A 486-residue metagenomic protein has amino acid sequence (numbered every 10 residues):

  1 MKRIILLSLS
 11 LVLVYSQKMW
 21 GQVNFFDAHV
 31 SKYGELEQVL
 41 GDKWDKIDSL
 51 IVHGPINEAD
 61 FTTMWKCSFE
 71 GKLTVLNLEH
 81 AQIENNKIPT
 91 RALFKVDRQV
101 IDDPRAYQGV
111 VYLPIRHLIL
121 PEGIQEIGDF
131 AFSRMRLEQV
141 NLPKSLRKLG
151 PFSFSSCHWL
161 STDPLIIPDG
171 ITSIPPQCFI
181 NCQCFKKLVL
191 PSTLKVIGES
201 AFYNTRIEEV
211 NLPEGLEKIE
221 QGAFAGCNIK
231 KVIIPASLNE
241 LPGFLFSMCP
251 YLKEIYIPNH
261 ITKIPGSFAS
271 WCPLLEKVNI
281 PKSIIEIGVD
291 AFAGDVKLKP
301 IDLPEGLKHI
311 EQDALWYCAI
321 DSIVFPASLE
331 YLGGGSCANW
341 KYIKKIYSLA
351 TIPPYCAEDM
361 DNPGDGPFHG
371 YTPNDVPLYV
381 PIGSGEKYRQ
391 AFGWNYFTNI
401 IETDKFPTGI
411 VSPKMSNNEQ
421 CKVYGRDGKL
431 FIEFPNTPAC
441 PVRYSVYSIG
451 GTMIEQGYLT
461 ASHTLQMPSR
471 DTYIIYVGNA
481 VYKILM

Functional and structural regions predicted by a protein language model:
M1-F25: Bacterial Sec-dependent N-terminal signal peptides
W20-F25, I401-N417: Low-complexity, Pro/Thr/Ser/Gly/Ala-rich linker/spacer regions in secreted, extracellular modular proteins
V23-S31, D48-I56, L73-N86, Q99-E126 (+12 more regions): Structural signature of tandem-repeat unit edges
D27-K46, I454: Acidic Gly/Asp/Thr-rich repetitive segments characteristic of extracellular carbohydrate-active and adhesion proteins
G34-K43, A59-S68, K87-A92, F130 (+8 more regions): Short, T/G/N/S-enriched strand-turn elements that build extracellular solenoid repeat scaffolds
A92, G128-A131, G150-S153, P175-C178 (+7 more regions): Consensus positions within tandem repeat domains that build extended binding/scaffold surfaces
F368-G409: Membrane-proximal C-terminal cap and juxtamembrane stalk of leucine-rich repeat ectodomains
S412-M486: C-terminal outer-membrane/trafficking sorting elements
